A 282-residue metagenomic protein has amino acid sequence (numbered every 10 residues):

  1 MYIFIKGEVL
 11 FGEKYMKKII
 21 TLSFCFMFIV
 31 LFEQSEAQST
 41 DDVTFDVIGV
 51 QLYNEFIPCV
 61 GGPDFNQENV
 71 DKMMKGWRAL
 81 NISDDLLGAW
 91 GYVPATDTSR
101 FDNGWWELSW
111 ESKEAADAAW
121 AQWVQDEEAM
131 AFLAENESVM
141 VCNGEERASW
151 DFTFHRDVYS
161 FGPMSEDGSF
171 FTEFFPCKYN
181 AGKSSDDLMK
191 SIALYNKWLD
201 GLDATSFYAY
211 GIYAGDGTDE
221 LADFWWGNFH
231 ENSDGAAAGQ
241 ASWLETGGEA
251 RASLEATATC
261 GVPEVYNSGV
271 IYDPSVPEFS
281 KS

Functional and structural regions predicted by a protein language model:
M1-Y15: Short, Lys/Arg-enriched N-terminal segments with co-localized hydrophobic residues within the first ~10-30 amino acids
F11-E13, L22-S23, L254: Composition-driven detection of intrinsically disordered, low-complexity segments
Y15-K17, S282: Universal eukaryotic N-terminal targeting presequences
I19-I29: Sec-dependent N-terminal signal peptides
I29-S35: C-terminal segment of classical bacterial N-terminal signal peptides
E36-A134, S138-S282: Short S/T/G/P-rich N-terminal loop/turn motif that feeds into the first structured element of a domain
